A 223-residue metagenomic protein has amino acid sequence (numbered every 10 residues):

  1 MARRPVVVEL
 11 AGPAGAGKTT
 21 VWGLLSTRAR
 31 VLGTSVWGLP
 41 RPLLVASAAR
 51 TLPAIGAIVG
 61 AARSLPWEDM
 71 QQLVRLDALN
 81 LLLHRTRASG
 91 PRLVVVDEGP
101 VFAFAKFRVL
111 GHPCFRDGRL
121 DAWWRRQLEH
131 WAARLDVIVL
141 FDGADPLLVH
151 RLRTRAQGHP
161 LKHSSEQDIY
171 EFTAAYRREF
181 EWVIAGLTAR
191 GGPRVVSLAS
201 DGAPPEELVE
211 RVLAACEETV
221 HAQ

Functional and structural regions predicted by a protein language model:
L10: Hydrophobic anchor at the beta1->P-loop junction of P-loop NTPases
G15: Walker A (P-loop) phosphate-binding loop of P-loop NTPases
K18: Conserved lysine of the Walker
V21: Hydrophobic positions on the alpha1 helix immediately C-terminal to the Walker A/P-loop
T27-S35: Post-Walker A helix-loop "phosphate-sensing" segment adjacent to the P-loop in P-loop NTPases
L39-R119: ATP-dependent small-molecule kinase phosphotransfer cores that center on conserved nucleotide phosphate-binding segments
A103-W123, L128-E179: A glycine- and Lys/Arg-enriched "phosphate-lid" helix/loop adjacent to the NTP-binding pocket of small-molecule kinases
R153-Q223: NTP-dependent small-molecule kinase module
